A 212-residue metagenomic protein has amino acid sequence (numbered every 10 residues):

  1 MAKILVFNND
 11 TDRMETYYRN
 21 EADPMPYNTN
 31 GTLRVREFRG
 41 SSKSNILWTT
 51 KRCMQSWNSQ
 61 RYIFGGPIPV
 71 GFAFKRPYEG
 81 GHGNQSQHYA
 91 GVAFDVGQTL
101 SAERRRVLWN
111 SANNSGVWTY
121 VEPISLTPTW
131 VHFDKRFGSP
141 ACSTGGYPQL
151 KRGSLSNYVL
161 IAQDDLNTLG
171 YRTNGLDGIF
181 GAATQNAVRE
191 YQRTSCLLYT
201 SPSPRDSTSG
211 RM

Functional and structural regions predicted by a protein language model:
A2-G65: Active-site acidic/histidine clusters and adjacent loop/turn architecture that either coordinate catalytic ions
I4-F7, N84-V92, Q98-G170, G178 (+2 more regions): Catalytic cores and adjacent binding grooves of peptidoglycan-active enzymes
L47-T50, S156, G181, S201: Residue-level signal for threonine
Q55-Y89: Active-site-adjacent loop/helix surface patches within enzyme catalytic domains that shape the substrate-binding cleft
Y62-G65, T168, S207: Secondary-structure boundary elements
G175: RNase H-like polynucleotidyl transferase catalytic core
Y199-D206: Conserved small/polar residues in nucleotide/adenosyl-binding loops
G210-M212: Hydrophobic alpha-helical segments, chiefly the membrane-spanning helices and signal/signal-anchor peptides
